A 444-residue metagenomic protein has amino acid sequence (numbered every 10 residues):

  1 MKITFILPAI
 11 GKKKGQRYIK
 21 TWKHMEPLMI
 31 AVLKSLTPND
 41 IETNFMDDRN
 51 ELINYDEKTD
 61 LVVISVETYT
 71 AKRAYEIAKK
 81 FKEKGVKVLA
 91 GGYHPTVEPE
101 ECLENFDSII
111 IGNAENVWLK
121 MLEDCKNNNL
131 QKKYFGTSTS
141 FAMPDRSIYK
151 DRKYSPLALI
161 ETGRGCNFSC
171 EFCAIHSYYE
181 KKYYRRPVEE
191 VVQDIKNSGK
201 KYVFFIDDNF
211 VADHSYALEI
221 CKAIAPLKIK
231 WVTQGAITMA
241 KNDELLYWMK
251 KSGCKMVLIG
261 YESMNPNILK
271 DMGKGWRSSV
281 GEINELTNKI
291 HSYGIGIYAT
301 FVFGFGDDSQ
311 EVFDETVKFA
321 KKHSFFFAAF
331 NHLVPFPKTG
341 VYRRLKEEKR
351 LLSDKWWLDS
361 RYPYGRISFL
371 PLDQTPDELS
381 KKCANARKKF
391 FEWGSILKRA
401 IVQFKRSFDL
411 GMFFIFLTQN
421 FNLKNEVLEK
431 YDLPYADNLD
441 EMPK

Functional and structural regions predicted by a protein language model:
M1-Y202: Acidic, low-complexity intrinsically disordered segments
K2-F5, N39-F45, N105, K150-R152 (+2 more regions): Radical SAM enzyme core and accessory elements
I10-K14, E98-E101, S215, N267-G273 (+3 more regions): Flexible glycine/acidic-rich beta-alpha junction loops that bind and position SAM and/or redox cofactors in anaerobic
L36-E42, L286-I297, H323, K389-E392: A structural motif corresponding to the C-terminal end of an alpha-helix and its immediate exit/capping segment
N54, T59-T68, L218-I224, K228 (+2 more regions): Short, electropositive alpha-helical surface patch
L89-A90, I110, V232-Q234, Y298 (+1 more regions): Structural detector of well-ordered beta-strand residues that form the stable sheet scaffold of enzyme domains
E101-K120, W248-V257, E315-F330: Structural recognition of alpha->loop->beta junctions
M143-Y298, F305, Q310-E311, K318: Radical SAM [4Fe-4S] cluster-binding motif and immediate context
